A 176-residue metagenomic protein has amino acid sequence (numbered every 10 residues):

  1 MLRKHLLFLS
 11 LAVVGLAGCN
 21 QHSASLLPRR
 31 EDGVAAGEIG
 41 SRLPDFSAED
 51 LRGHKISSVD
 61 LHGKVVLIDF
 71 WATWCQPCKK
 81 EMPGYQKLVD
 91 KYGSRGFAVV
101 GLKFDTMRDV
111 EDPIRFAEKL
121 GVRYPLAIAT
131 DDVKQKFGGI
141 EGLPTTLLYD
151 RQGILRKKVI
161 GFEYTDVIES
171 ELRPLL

Functional and structural regions predicted by a protein language model:
M1-D45, K157-K158, E171: N-terminal targeting signals for export/organelle localization
G37, D50-L51, Y149-D150: Short, acidic, Ser/Thr-enriched surface-loop or helix-capping motifs
G40, D45-V66, V89-Y92, Q135-F137: A short beta-strand-turn-helix
K64-V66, F70-W74, E81, T106 (+1 more regions): Short pre-active-site segment immediately N-terminal to redox-active cysteine/selenocysteine motifs in thiol-based
K79-L120, A129-K136: Structural microenvironment flanking redox-active thiols in thiol-disulfide oxidoreductases
R115-R123, I128-R173: Thiol/disulfide oxidoreductase modules built on the thioredoxin-like
